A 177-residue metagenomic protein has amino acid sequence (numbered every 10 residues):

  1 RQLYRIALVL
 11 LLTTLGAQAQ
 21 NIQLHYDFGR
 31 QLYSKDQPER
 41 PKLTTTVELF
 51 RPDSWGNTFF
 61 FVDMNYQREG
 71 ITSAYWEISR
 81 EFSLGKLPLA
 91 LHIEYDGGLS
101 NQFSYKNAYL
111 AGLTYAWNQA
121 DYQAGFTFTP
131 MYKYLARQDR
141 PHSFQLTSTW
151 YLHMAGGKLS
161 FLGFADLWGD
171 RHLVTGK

Functional and structural regions predicted by a protein language model:
R1-N21: Cleavable N-terminal export/targeting peptides
Q18-I22, L43, S54-T58, G85-L91 (+4 more regions): Outer-envelope beta-barrel architecture signal
Q18-Y66: Short glycine/proline- and aromatic-enriched beta-strand/turn motifs that initiate or cap beta-hairpins
Y26-R30, M64-R68, Y95-L99, W117 (+2 more regions): Transmembrane beta-strands of outer-membrane beta-barrel pores
P41-T45, T72-W76, Y105-A111, R140-L146 (+1 more regions): Residues that define the transmembrane beta-barrel architecture of outer-membrane proteins
V47-R51, I78-F82, A111-W117, P130 (+1 more regions): Residues on the lipid-exposed face of transmembrane beta-strands in outer-membrane beta-barrel proteins
G70-W117: Hydrophobic/aromatic-rich structural module bridging two neighboring secondary-structure elements via a short loop
L135-K177: Outer-membrane beta-barrel transmembrane domain signature
